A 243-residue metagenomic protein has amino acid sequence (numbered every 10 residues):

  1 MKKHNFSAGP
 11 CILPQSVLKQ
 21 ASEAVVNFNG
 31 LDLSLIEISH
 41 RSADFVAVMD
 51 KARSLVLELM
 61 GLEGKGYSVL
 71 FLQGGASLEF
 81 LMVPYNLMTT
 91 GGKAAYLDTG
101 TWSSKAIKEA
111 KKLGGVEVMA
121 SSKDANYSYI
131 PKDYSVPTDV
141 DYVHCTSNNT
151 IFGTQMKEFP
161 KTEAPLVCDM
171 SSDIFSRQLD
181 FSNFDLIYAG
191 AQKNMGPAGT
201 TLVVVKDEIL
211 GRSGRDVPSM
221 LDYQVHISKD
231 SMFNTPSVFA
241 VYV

Functional and structural regions predicted by a protein language model:
K2-R53: A glycine-/small-polar-enriched, mobile loop at the entrance of the PLP active site in fold-type I
G9, A110, S121-I174: Active-site phosphate-binding strand-loop segment of PLP-dependent enzymes
P14, A191-V243: Active-site C-terminal subdomain of aminotransferase-like
D32-E79, N86, G100-T101, E109: Conserved N-terminal alpha-helix of the aminotransferase class I/II PLP-enzyme fold
S77-V143: PLP-dependent aminotransferase-like
A95, Y142-T146, V167, Y188 (+1 more regions): Structural motif
Y129-P131, G153-E158, S176-S182, A198-T201 (+2 more regions): A short secondary-structure junction signal
V167, F181-Q192: Conserved active-site segment immediately N-terminal to the catalytic lysine that forms the internal aldimine
